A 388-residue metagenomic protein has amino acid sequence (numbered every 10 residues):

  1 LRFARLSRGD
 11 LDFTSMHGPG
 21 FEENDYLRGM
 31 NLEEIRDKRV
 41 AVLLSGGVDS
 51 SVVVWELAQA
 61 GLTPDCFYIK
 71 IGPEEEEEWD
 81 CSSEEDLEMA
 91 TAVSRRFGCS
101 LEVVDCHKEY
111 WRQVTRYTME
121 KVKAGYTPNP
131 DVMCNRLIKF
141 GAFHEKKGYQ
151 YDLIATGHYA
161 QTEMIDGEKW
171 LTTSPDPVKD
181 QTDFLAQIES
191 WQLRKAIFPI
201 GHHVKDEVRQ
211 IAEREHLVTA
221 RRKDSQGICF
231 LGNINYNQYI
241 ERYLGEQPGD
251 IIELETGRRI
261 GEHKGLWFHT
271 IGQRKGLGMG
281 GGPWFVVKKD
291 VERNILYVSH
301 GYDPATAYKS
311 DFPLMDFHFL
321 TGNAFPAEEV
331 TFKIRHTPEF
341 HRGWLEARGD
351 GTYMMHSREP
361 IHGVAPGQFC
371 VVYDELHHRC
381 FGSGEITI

Functional and structural regions predicted by a protein language model:
L11-F13: Short hydrophobic targeting helices and cationic amphipathic motifs that mediate membrane/organellar targeting
H17-A186, I197, D206-E207, V286: ATP-dependent adenylation/nucleotidyltransferase module used to activate substrates
A155-Q161, W170-I388: AMP-forming adenylation/ATP pyrophosphatase catalytic core
